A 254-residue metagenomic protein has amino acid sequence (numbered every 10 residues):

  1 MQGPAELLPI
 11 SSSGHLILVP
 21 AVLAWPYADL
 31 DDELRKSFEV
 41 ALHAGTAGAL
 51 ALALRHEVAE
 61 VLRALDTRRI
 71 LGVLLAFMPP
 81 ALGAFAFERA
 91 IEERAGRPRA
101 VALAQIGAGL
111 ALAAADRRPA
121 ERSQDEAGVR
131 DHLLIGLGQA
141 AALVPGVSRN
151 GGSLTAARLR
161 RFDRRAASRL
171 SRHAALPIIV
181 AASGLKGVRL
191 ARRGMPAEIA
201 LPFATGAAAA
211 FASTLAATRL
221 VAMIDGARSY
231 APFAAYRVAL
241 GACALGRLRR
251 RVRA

Functional and structural regions predicted by a protein language model:
M1-A254: Multi-pass membrane proteins that catalyze or facilitate reactions on polyprenyl-/lipid-phosphate substrates and their
